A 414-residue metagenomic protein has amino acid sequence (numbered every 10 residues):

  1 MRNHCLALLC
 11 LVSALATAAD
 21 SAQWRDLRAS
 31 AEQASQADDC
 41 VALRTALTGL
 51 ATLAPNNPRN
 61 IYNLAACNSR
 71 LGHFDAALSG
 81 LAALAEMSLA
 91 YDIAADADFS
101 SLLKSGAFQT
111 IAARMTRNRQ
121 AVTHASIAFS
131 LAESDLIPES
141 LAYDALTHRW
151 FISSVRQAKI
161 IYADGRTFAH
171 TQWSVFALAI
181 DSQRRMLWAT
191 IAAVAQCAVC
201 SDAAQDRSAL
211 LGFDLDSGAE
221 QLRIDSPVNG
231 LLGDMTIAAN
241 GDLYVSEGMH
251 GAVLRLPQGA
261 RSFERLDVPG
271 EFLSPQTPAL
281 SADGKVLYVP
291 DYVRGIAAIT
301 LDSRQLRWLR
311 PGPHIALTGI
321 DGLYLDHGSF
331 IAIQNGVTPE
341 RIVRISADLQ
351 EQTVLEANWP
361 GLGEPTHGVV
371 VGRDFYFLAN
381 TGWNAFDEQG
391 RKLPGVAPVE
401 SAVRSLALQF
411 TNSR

Functional and structural regions predicted by a protein language model:
A90-M115: TPR/TPR-like alpha-solenoid helical repeat scaffolds
T116-I137, G165: A short helix->beta-strand "capping" segment at the edge of beta-propeller domains
A132-T147, V155, Q172-M186, T190-A195 (+5 more regions): Beta-rich, blade/repeat-based domains predominating in secreted/periplasmic proteins but also intracellular
A163-G165, D214-A219, P257-R261, T300-R304 (+2 more regions): Short loop/turn segments that connect beta-strands within beta-propeller blades
T190-D206, N380-E400: Short, conserved, GDST-rich strand-edge loop motifs in beta-rich repeat architectures
